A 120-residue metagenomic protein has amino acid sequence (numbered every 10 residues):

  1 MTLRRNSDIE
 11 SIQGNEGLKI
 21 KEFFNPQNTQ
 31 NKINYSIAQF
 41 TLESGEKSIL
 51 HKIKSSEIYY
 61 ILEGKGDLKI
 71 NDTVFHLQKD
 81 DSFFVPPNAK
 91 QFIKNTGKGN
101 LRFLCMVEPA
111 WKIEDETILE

Functional and structural regions predicted by a protein language model:
M1-N34, I118-E120: A short, N-terminal "cap"/entry segment at the start of jelly-roll beta-barrel domains of the cupin/DSBH fold
S11, I20-E22, I37-T41, I58 (+1 more regions): Conserved hydrophobic/aromatic beta-strand scaffold that supports enzyme active sites
E22-P26, A38-I53: Conserved short histidine dyad/triad with adjacent acidic residue
N31-I33, K47-I53, K94-T96, D115-E116: Short histidine-centered beta-strand/loop micro-motifs that create catalytic or ligand/metal-coordination sites
Q39, F84, G99-E114: A short hydrophobic beta-strand segment most commonly corresponding to one strand of the jelly-roll/cupin
S48-L50, L68-K69, V85, Q91-K98: Short beta-strand His + acidic residue motifs that chelate non-heme Fe in jelly-roll/DSBH and cupin folds
K54-S56, Y60-G66: Glycine- and acidic-residue-biased ligand/ion/polar-headgroup-sensing regions
T73-P87: Short acidic-glycine-tyrosine-enriched beta hairpin
